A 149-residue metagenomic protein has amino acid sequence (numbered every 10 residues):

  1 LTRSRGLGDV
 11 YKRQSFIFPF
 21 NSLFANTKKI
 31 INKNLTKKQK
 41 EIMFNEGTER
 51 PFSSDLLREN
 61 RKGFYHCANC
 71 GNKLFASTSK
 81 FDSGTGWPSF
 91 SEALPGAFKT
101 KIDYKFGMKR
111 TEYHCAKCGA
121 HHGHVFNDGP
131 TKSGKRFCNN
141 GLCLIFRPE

Functional and structural regions predicted by a protein language model:
L1-Q14: Single conserved hydrophobic/aromatic residue that forms the stacking wall/gate of nucleotide- or nucleobase-binding
F16-K29: Bacterial Sec-dependent signal peptides at the C-terminal "C-region" and cleavage site
N26-E149: A short Gly-Trp-Pro
